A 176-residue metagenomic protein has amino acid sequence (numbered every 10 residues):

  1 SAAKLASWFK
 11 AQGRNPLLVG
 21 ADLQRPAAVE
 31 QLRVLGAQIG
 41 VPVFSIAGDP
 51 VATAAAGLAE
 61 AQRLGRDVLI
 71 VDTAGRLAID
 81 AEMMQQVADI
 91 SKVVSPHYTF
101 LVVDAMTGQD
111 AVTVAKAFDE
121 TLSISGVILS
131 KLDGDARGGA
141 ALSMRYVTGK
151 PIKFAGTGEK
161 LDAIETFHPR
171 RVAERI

Functional and structural regions predicted by a protein language model:
S1-L5, Q31: Hydrophobic positions on the alpha1 helix immediately C-terminal to the Walker A/P-loop
A2, G20-D22, D72, T99 (+2 more regions): Residue-level signature of catalytic and energy-coupling elements of molecular machines, predominantly ATP/GTP-dependent
S7-K10: Walker A/P-loop NTP-binding motif
R14, L35, I39, I164-V172: Acidic/polar active-site rim loop that often engages polyanionic ligands
P16-A28, Q38-V94: Switch II (G3) loop of P-loop NTPases
V29-Q38, T113: Active-site-proximal loop->helix
R33-V34, A59-A61, S143-M144, P169-R170: Short low-complexity, flexible loop/linker segments enriched in glycine and/or proline with clustered acidic
R66, A78, M84-K92, P96-I176: Conserved phosphate-handling catalytic cores of large alpha/beta enzymes
